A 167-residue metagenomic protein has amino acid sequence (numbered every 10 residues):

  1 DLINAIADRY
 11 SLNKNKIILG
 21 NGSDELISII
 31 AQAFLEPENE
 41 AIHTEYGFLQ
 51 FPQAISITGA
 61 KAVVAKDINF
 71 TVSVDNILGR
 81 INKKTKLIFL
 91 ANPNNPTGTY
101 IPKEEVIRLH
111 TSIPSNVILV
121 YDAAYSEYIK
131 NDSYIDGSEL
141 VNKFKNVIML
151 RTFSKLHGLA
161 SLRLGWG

Functional and structural regions predicted by a protein language model:
D1, N146-G167: PLP-dependent aminotransferase class I/II
L2-E40: Phosphate-binding glycine-rich loop
L2-I3, I27, F51, V74 (+3 more regions): A general structural signal for well-ordered alpha-helical segments in protein cores
L12, A60, V117: Short glycine/serine/threonine/alanine-rich loop segments
K16, A33-L90: PLP-dependent aminotransferase-like
I18, I42, V63, V120 (+1 more regions): Structural detector of well-ordered beta-strand residues that form the stable sheet scaffold of enzyme domains
S56, V74-K83, P96-L119, A123-L156: Active-site pre-lysine segment of PLP-dependent enzymes
